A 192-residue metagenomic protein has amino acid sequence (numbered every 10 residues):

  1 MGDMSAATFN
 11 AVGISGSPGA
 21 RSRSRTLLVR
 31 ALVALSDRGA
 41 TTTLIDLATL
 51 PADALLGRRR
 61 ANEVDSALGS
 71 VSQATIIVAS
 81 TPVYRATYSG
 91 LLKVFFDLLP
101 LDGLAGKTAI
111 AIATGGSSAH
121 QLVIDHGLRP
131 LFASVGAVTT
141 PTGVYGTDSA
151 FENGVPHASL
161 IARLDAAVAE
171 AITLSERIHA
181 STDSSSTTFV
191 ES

Functional and structural regions predicted by a protein language model:
G2-A40: N-terminal beta1-alpha1 ligand-phosphate binding loop
G2-S5, T139-S192: Glycine-rich phosphate/pyrophosphate-binding loop and the adjoining helix
S15, D46, G143-Y145: Residue-level recognition of beta-strand->loop/alpha-helix junctions
P18-A20, T114-A119, A150: Short histidine/acidic/glycine/proline-rich micro-motifs that form metal- and phosphate-coordinating active-site loops
R30-D37, P130-V138: Active-site-adjacent alpha-helix of alpha/beta-hydrolase-fold enzymes
L44-E63, E152-P156: N-terminal beta-loop-helix "entrance" segment that forms/cooperates in small-molecule cofactor or anionic ligand
R59, E63-V135: Helix-loop-strand module that forms the ligand-binding subsite of alpha/beta enzymes
